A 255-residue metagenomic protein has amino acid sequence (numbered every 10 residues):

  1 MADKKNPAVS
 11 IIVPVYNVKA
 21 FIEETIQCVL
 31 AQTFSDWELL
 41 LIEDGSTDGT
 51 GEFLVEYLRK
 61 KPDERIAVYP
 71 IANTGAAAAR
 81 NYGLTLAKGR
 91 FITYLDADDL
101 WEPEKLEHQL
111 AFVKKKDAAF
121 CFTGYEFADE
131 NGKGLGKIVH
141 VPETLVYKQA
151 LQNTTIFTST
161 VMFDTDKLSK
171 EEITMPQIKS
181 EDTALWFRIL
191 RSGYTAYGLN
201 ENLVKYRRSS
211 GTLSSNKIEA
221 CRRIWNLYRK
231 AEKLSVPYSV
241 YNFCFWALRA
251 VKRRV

Functional and structural regions predicted by a protein language model:
M1-L30: N-proximal low-complexity "stem/linker" segments adjacent to membrane-targeting elements
P7-S10, E38, A184: Cell-envelope/extracellular polymer assembly enzymes that use nucleotide-activated donors
A20-E23, D48-Y57, L100, E104: Acidic helix N-cap motif at the loop->helix transition within catalytic regions of sugar-transfer enzymes
C28, S35, E43-E52, D96: A conserved acidic beta->alpha catalytic loop
P70-A87, H108: Glycine-rich, basic loop-to-helix element that forms the pyrophosphate-binding segment of sugar-nucleotide handling
T85, H140-R223, L227: Conserved nucleotide-sugar donor-binding catalytic segment
I92: Short aromatic/hydrophobic "clamp" motif used to bind/position activated sugar donors
E104-L135: Conserved donor NDP-sugar-binding/catalytic core segment of glycosyltransferases
